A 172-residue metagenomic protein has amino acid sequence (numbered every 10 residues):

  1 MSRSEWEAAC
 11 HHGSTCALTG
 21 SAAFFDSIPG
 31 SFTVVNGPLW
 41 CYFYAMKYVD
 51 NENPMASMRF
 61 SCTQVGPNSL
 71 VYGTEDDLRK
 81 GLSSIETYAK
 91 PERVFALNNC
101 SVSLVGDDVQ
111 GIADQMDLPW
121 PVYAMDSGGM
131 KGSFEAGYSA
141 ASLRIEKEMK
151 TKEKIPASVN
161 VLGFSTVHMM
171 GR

Functional and structural regions predicted by a protein language model:
M1-R172: An N-terminal assembly and electron-transfer interface module characteristic of large anaerobic redox and radical
